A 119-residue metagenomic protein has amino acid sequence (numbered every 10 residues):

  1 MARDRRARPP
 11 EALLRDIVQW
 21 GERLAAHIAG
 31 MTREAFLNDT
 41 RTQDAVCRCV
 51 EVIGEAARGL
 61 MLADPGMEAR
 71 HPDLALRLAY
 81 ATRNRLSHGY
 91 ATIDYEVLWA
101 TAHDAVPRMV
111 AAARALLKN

Functional and structural regions predicted by a protein language model:
M1-N119: Solvent-exposed interaction patches of small proteins and small membrane subunits
